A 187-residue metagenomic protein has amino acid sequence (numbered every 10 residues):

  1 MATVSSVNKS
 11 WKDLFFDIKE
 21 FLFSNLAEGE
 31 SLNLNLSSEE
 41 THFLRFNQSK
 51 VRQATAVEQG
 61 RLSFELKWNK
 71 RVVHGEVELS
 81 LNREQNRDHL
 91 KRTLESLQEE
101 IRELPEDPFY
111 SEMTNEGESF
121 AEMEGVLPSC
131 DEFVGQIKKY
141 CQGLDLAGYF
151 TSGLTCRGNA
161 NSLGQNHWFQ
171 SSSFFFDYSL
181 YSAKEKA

Functional and structural regions predicted by a protein language model:
A2-D17, F23, G29-F43, N86-F169: Acidic low-complexity segments
T41-Q98: N-terminal alpha-helical targeting/anchoring segments
S49, N161-Q165, E185: Detector for glycine-centered tight turns/loop "hinges" at secondary-structure junctions
E58-N69, H167-A187: Short beta-strand elements
V73-L79, L104-F109, A187: Noncatalytic linker/hinge segments flanking ATPase motor cores
